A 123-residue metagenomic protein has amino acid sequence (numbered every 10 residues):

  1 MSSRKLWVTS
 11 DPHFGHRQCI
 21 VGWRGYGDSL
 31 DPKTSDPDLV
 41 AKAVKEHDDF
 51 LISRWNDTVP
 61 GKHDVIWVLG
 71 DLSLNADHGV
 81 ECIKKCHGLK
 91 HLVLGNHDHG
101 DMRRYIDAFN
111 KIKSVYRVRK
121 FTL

Functional and structural regions predicted by a protein language model:
S2, W7-T9, F14, Q18-R119: Core catalytic region of metal-dependent phosphoesterases/phosphodiesterases, especially metallo-beta-lactamase-like
L123: Catalytic core of the metallo-beta-lactamase
